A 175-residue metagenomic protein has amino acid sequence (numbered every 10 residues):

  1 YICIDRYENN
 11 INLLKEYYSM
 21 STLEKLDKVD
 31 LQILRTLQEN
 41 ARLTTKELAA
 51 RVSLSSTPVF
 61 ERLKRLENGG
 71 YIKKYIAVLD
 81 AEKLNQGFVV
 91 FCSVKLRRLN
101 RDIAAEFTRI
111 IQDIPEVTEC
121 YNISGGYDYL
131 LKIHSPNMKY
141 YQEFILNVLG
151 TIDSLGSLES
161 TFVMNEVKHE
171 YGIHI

Functional and structural regions predicted by a protein language model:
Y1-I175: A compositional/biophysical signature of low hydrophobicity enriched in polar/charged and small residues
